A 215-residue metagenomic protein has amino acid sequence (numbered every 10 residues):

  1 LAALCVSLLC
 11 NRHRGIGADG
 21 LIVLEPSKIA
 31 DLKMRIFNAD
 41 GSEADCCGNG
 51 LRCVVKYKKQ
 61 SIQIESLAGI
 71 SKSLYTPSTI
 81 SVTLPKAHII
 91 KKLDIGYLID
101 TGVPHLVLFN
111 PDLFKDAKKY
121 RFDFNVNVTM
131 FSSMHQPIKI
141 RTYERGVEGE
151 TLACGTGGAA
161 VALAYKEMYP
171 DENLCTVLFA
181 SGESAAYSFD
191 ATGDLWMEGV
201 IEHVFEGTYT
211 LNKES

Functional and structural regions predicted by a protein language model:
L1-P77, I99, L106-S215: A glycine-rich beta-to-alpha transition motif near the start of alpha/beta enzyme domains, typified by
V82-D94, F114-D116, F124: Active-site glycine-rich loop that binds ribose-phosphate moieties when present
K86-F109: Surface-exposed beta-loop interaction hotspot
